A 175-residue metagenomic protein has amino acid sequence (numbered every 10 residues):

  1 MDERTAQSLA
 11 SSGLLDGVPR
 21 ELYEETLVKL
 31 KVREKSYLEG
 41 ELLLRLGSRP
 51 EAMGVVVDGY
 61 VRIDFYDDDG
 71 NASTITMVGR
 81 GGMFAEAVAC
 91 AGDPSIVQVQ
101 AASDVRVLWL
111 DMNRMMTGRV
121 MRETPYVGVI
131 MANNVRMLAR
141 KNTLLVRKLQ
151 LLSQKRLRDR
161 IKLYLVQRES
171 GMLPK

Functional and structural regions predicted by a protein language model:
M1-E39, V88-A91: Cyclic nucleotide-binding regulatory module and flanking cytosolic helices
K29-L30, S48-P50: Short, small/polar residue-rich loop motifs at catalytic or cofactor-binding pockets
L30, T74-R136: Cyclic-nucleotide recognition modules
G40, E51-D64, R80-G81: Glycine- and acidic-residue-biased ligand/ion/polar-headgroup-sensing regions
L42-S48: Short phosphate-coordinating micro-motif centered on Lys-Gly-acidic
V61-T74: A short beta-strand-loop-beta hairpin characteristic of the jelly-roll/cupin
P125-K175: Polybasic "coupling" helices that flank or enter modular domains
